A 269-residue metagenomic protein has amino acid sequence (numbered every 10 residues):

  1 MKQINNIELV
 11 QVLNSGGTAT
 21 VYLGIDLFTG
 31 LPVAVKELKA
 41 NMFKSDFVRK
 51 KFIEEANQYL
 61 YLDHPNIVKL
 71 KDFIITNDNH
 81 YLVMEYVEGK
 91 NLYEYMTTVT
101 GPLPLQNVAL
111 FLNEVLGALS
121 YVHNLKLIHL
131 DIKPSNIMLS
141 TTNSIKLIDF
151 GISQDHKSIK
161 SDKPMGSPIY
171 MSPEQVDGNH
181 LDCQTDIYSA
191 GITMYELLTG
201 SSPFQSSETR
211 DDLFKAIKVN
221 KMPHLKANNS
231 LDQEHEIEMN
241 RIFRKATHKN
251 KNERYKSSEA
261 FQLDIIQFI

Functional and structural regions predicted by a protein language model:
F52-N57: Regulatory alphaC helix of protein kinase catalytic domains
D72-F73: A short, aromatic-enriched beta-strand patch in the conserved N-lobe beta-sheet of the protein kinase catalytic domain
N77-N91, Y95: Conserved short submotifs of the Hanks-type protein kinase catalytic core that shape the nucleotide-binding pocket
F111-L112: Activation segment signature within eukaryotic-like protein kinase domains
G117-L127: Protein kinase catalytic-loop region centered on the HRD/HxD motif
D186: Conserved catalytic-loop aspartate of Hanks-type protein kinases
